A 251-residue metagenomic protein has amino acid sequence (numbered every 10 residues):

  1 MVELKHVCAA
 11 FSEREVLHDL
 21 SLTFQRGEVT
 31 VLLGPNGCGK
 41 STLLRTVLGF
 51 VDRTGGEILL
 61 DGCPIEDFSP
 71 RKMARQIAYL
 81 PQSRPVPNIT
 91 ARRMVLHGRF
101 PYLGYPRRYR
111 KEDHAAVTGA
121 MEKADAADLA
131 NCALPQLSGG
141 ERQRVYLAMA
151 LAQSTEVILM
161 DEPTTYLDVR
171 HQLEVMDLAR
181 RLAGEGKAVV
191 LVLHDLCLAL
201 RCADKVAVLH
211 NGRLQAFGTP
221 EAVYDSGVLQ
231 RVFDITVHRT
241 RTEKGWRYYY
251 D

Functional and structural regions predicted by a protein language model:
V2, L17-D19: Conserved structural motif at the start of ABC-family nucleotide-binding domains
L48: Helix-to-loop junction immediately C-terminal to a conserved catalytic motif
G56-P64, M73: Conserved ABC transporter NBD signature motif
L96, K111-L129: Conserved ABC ATPase "signature" region
R108, A133-L137, E141: Conserved ABC ATPase signature
I158-E162: Catalytic Walker B motif of ABC-type/P-loop ATPase nucleotide-binding domains
Q230-D251: ABC ATPase nucleotide-binding domains
